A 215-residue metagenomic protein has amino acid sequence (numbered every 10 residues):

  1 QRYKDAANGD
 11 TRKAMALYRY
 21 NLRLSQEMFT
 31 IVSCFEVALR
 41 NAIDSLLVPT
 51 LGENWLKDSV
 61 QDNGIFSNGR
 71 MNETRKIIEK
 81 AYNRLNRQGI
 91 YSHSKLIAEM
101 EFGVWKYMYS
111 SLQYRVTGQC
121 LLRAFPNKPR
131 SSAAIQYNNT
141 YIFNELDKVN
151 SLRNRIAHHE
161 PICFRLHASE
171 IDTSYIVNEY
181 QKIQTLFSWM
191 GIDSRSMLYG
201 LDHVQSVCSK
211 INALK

Functional and structural regions predicted by a protein language model:
Q1-K215: Amphipathic alpha-helical interface elements
